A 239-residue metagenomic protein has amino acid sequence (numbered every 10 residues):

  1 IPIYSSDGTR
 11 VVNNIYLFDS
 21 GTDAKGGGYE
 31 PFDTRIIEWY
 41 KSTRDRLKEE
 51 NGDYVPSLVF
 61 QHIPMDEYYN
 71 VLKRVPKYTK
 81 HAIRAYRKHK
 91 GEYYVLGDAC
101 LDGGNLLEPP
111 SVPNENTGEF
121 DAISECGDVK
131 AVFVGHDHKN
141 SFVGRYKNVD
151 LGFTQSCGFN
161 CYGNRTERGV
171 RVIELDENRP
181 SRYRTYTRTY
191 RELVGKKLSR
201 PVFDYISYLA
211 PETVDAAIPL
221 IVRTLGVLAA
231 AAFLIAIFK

Functional and structural regions predicted by a protein language model:
I1-E38: Eukaryotic endomembrane system proteins
P2-R10, G104-N105, P110-C126, H138-I221: Binuclear metal-dependent phosphoesterase catalytic core
S5, D19-T22, M65, F133 (+2 more regions): Short, flexible loop/turn elements at secondary-structure junctions
V12-T22, F60, V149-S156: Active-site-proximal beta-strand elements of phosphoester/diester hydrolases
N14, G28-S141: His/acidic metal-ligating clusters that form di-metal
K25-G27, E67-Y69, C161-Y162, V194-G195: Extracytoplasmic/secreted cell-surface and envelope-processing proteins
I221-F238: Hydrophobic alpha-helical topogenic segments used for membrane insertion/localization
